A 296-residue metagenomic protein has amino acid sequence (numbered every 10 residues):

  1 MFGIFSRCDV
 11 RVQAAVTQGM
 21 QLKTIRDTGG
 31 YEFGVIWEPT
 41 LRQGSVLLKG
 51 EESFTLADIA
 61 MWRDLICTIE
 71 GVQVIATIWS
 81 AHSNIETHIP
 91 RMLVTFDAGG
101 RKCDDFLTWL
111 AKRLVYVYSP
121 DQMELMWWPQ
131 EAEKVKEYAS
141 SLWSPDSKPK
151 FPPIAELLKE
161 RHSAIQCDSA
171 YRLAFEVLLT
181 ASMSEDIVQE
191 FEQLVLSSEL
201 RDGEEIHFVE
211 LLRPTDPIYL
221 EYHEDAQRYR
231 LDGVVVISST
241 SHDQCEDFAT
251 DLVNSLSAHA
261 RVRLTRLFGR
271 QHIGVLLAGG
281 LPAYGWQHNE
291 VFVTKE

Functional and structural regions predicted by a protein language model:
M1-E296: Extended, folded cores of ATP/NTP-driven motor/assembly subunits in large transport and secretion machines
